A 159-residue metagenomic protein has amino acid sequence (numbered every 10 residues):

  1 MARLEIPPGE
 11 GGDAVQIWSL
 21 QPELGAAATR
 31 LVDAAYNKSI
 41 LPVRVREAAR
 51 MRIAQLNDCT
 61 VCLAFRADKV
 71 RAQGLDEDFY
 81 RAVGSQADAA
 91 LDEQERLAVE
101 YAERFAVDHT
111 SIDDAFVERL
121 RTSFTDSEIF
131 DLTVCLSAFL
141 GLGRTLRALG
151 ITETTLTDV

Functional and structural regions predicted by a protein language model:
M1-V159: Hydrophobic alpha-helical segments
